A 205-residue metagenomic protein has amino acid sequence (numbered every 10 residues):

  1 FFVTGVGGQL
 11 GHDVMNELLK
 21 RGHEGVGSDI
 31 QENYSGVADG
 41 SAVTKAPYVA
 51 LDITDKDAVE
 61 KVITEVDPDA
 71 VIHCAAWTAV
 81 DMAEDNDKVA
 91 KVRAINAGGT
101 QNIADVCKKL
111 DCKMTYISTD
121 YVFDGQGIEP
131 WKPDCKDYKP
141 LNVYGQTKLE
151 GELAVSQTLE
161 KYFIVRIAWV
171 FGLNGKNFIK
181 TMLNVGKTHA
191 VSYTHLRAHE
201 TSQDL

Functional and structural regions predicted by a protein language model:
F1-L19: N-terminal Rossmann NAD(P)H-binding glycine-rich loop of SDR-like oxidoreductase domains
T4, S28, C74-A75, M114-T119 (+1 more regions): SDR active-site strand-loop-helix element
H23-Y34: Conserved glycine-rich Rossmann-like NAD(P)H-binding loop of the short-chain dehydrogenase/reductase
A42-T54: Rossmann-fold cofactor-recognition segment
I53-I95: NAD(P)H-binding glycine-rich loop region in Rossmannoid oxidoreductase-like domains and their noncatalytic homologs
A90, A94-G99, V122-V165, W169-G172: Catalytic helix-loop patch of NAD(P)-dependent Rossmann-fold dehydrogenases
T158-K161, F171-T181, T188-A190: Glycine/proline-rich active-site loop of Rossmann-fold NAD(P)-dependent oxidoreductases
T194-T201: Conserved small/polar residues in nucleotide/adenosyl-binding loops
